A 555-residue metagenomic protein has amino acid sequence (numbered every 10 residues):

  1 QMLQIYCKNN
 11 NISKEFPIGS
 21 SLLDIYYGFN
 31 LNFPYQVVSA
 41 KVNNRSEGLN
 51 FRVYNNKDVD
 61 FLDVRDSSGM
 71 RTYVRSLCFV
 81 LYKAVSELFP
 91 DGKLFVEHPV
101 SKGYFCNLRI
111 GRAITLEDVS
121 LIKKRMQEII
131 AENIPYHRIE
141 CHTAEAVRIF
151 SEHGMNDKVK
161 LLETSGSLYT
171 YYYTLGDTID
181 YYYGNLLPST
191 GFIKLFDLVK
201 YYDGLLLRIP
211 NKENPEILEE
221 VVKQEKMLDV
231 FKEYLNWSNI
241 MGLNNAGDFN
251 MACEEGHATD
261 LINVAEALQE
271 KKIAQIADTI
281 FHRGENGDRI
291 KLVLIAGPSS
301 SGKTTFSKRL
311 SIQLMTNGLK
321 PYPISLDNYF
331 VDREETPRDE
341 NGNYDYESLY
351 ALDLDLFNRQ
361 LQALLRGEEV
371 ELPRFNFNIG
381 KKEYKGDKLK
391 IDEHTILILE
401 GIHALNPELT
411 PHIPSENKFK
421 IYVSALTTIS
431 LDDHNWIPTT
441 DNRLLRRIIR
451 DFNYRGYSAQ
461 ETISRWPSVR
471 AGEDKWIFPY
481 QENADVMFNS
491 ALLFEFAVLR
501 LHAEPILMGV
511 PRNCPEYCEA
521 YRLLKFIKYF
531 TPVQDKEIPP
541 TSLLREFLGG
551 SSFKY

Functional and structural regions predicted by a protein language model:
Q1-K102, G111-R112, L121-R125, M227: Ubiquitin-like/PB1-type beta-grasp interaction modules and other compact soluble beta-rich domains
F51-M70, K93-K271, I276, I280-E285: Auxiliary tRNA-acceptor-end handling modules of aminoacyl-tRNA synthetases
G284, P411-Y555: Conserved NTP phosphate-binding and transfer environment spanning the P-loop NTPase/kinase superfamily
V293-I295: Hydrophobic anchor at the beta1->P-loop junction of P-loop NTPases
K303: Conserved lysine of the Walker
F306, L310: Hydrophobic positions on the alpha1 helix immediately C-terminal to the Walker A/P-loop
Y322, V331, E335-N378: Conserved nucleotide-sensing/catalytic segment adjacent to the nucleotide-binding pocket in NTP-handling enzymes
F357-E416, W466-Y480: Glycine-rich phosphate-binding loop used to anchor ATP phosphates in small-molecule kinases, encompassing both
